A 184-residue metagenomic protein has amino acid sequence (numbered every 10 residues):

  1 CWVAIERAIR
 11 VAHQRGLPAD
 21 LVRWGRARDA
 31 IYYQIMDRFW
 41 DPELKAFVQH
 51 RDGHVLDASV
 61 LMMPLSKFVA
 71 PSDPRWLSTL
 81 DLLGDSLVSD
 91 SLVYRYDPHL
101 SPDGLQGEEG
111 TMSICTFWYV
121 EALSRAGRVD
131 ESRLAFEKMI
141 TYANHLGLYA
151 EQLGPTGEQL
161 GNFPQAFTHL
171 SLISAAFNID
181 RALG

Functional and structural regions predicted by a protein language model:
A8-R23: Inter-helical turn/loop segments and adjacent helix faces that build the functional surface of alpha-helical bundle
D29-M112, L134-Q165, H169-G184: Extended glycan-interaction surfaces of carbohydrate-active proteins
E108-R125: Internal helical hairpin/lid segments
